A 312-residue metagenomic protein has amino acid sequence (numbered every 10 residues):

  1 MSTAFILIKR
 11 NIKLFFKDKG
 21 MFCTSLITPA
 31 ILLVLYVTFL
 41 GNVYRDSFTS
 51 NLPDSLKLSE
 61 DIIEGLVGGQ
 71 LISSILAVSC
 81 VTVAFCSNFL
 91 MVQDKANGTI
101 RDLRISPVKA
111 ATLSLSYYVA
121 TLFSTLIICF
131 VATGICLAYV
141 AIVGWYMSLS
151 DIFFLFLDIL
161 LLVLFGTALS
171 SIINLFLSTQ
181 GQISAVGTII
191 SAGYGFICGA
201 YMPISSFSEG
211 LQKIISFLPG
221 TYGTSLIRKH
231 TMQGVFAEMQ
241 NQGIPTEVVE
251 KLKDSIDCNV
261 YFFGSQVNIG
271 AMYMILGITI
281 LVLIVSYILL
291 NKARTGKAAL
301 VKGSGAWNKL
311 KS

Functional and structural regions predicted by a protein language model:
M1-K9, G210, I214-F217: Short, membrane-interfacial amphipathic segments enriched in basic
R10, L14-F48, G69-F85, L126-C129 (+2 more regions): Hydrophobic alpha-helical transmembrane segments of multi-pass membrane transport/permease proteins
G20-M21, T112, Q182, K213: Residue-level recognition of membrane-helix boundary sites in multi-pass small-molecule transporters
I31, I63-I142: Hydrophobic alpha-helical transmembrane segments of multi-pass membrane transport proteins
V34-Y44, N174-V235: Transmembrane helix segments
S47-E64: Perimembrane loop-to-helix junctions flanking transmembrane segments
A110, Y118-C198: Alpha-helical transmembrane segments and their short interhelical loops
I244-S312: Junction motif at the cytosolic side of a transmembrane helix
